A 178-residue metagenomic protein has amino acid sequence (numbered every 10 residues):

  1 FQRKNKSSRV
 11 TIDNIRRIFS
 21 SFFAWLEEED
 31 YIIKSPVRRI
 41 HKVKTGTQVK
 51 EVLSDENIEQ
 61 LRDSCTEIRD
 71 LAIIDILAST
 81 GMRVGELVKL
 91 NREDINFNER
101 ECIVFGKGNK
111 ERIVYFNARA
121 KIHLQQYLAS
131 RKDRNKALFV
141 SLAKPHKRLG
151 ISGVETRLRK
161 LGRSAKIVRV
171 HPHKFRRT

Functional and structural regions predicted by a protein language model:
F1-T178: Conserved catalytic core of the tyrosine transesterase superfamily
